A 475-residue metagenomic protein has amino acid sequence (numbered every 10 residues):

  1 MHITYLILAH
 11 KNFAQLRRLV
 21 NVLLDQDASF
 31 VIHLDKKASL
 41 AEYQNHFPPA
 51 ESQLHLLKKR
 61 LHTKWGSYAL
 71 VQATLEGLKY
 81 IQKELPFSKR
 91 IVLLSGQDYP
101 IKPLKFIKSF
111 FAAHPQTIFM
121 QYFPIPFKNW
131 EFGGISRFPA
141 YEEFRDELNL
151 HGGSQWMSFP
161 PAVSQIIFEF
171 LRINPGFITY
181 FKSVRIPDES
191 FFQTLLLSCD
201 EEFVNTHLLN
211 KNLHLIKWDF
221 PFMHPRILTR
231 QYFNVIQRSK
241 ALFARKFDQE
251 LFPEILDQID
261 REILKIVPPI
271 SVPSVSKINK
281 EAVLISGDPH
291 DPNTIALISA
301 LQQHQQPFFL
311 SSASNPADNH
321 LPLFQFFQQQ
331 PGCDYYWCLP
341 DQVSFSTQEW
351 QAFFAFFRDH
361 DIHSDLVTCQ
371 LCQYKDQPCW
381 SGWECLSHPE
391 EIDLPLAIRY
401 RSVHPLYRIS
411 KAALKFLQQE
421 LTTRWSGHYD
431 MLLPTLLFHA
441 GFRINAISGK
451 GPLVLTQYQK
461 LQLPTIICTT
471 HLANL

Functional and structural regions predicted by a protein language model:
M1-A14, L264-P292: N-proximal low-complexity "stem/linker" segments adjacent to membrane-targeting elements
R17-V22, N45, F106, I295-A300 (+1 more regions): A short acidic, amphipathic alpha-helical/loop segment
V22-K59, I298-N315: Acidic donor-binding segment of Leloir-type glycosyltransferases
P49-S88, Q303, L310-C333: Active-site-proximal specificity loops/subdomain of glycosyltransferases
A69-K128: Nuclease catalytic cores that cleave nucleic-acid phosphodiester bonds, predominantly acidic two-metal-ion
S88-G96, C333-S344: Short beta-strand-to-loop acidic/aromatic patch adjacent to the donor-nucleotide binding site
K105-Y180, R185, E189-S190, E202 (+1 more regions): Conserved catalytic core of nucleotide-sugar-dependent glycosyltransferases
Y180-I278, Q418-L475: C-terminal catalytic/acceptor-binding lobe
